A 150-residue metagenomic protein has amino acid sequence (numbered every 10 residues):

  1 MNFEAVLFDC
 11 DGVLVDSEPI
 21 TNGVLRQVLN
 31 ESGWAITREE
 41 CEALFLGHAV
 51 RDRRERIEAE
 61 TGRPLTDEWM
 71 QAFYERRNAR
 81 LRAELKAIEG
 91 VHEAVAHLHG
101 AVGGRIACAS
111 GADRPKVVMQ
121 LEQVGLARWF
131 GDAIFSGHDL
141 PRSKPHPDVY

Functional and structural regions predicted by a protein language model:
M1-A43, E60: Active-site neighborhood of HAD-like aspartate-dependent phosphohydrolases
N2, A79-C108, R114-V118: Short, acidic loop-to-helix structural element flanking the phosphoryl-transfer center in phosphate-processing enzymes
I20, F45, A49, K86-G90 (+2 more regions): Short beta->alpha linker loops
L25, R54, V91, V117-L121 (+1 more regions): Hydrophobic packing residues within well-ordered alpha-helices of enzyme cores
E31-A35, T61-P64, A101, G125-W129: Short helix-capping segments at alpha-helix termini
L46-A79, E89, H97, R105: A metal-dependent, Asp-based hydrolase signature
E84, A107, A112-Y150: Substrate-recognition "cap/lid" segment bordering the active-site pocket of phosphatases
